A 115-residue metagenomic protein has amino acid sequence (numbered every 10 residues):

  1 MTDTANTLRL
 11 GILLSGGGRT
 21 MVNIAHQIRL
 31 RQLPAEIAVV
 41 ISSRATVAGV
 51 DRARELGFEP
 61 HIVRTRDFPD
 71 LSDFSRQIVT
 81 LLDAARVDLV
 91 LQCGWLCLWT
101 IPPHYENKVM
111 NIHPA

Functional and structural regions predicted by a protein language model:
M1-A115: One-carbon transfer enzymes
